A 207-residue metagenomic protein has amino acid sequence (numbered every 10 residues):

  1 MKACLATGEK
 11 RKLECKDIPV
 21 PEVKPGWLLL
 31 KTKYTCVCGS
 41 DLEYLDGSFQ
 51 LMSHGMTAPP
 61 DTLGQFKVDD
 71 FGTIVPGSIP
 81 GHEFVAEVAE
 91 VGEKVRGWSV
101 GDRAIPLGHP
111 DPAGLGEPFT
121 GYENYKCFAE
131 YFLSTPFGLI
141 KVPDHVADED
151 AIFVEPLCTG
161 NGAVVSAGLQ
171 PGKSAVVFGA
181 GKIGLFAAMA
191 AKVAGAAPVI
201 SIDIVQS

Functional and structural regions predicted by a protein language model:
K2, E14, P19, K31 (+2 more regions): Residues located in well-ordered beta-strands
P21-T35, Q50-P110, P143-H145: Glycine-rich beta-strand-centered segment in the early N-terminal region that forms part of a ligand/cofactor-binding
E43-Q50: Short Gly/aromatic-enriched secondary-structure transition segments
E83, D102-R103, Y131, G162 (+2 more regions): Residue-level marker of beta-strand positions
D111-T120: Short, Lys/Arg- and Gly-enriched loop/turn segments at beta-strand edges
E123-T135: A structural motif shared across PLP-dependent enzymes of the aminotransferase-like
L133-V142, V146: Glycine- and charge-enriched low-complexity intrinsically disordered segments
V146-S207: Mid-domain Rossmann-like dinucleotide-binding core that forms the NAD(H)/NADP(H) cofactor-binding site
